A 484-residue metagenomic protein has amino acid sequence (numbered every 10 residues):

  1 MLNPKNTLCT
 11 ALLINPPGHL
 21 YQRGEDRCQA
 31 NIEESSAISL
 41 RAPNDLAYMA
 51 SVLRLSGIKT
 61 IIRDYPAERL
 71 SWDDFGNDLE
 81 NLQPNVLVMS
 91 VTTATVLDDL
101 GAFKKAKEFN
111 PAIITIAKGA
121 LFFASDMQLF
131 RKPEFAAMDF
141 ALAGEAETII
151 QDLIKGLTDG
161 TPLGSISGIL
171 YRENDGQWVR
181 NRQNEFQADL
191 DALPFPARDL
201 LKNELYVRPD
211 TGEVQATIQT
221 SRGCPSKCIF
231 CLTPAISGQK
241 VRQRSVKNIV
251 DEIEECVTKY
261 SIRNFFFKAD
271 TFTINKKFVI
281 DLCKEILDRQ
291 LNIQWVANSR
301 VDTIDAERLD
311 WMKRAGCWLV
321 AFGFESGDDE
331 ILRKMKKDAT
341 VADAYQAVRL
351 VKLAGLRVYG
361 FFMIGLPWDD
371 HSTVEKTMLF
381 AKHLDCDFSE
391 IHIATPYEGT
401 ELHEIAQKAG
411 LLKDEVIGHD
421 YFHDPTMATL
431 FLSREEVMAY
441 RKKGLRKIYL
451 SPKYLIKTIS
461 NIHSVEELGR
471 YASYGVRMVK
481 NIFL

Functional and structural regions predicted by a protein language model:
L2-L13, L79, N85, E401-H403 (+2 more regions): Radical SAM enzyme core and accessory elements
L2-T7, R23-D26, I166, R172-T217: N-terminal [4Fe-4S]-dependent radical SAM core
L8-I38: Short glycine-rich His-centered loop
D45, M49-F186, T395, G399: Glycine-rich beta-alpha loop elements in corrinoid/cobalamin-binding modules across cobalamin-dependent enzymes
A67-E68, T271, S299-R300, G327-K336 (+3 more regions): Conserved strand-turn element in the central/C-terminal portion of the radical SAM core barrel that lines
Q83-L87, I262, C386: Proline-aspartate-enriched helix->loop->beta-strand connector
Q128-K132, R308, W368-H383: Catalytic cores of alpha/beta
D191, F195-F361, L379: Radical SAM [4Fe-4S] cluster-binding motif and immediate context
